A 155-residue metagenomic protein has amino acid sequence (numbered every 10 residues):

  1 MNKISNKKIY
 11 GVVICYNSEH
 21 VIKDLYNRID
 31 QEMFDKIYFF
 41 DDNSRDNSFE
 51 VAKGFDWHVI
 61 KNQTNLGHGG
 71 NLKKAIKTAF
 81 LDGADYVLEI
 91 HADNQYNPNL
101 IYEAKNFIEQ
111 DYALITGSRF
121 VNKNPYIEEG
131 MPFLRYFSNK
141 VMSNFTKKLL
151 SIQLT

Functional and structural regions predicted by a protein language model:
K8-Y10: Cell-envelope/extracellular polymer assembly enzymes that use nucleotide-activated donors
N17-Q31: Short, well-formed alpha-helical segments that are part of the catalytic scaffolds of diverse glycosyltransferases
H20-K23, D46-G54: Acidic helix N-cap motif at the loop->helix transition within catalytic regions of sugar-transfer enzymes
Y26, F34-N43, I60: Short beta-strand/loop segment that forms part of the nucleotide-sugar
M33, F55-D56: Short, structured coil segments at secondary-structure junctions
D41-F49, N94: A conserved acidic beta->alpha catalytic loop
Q63-L81, Y86, P98-T155: Acceptor/aglycone-binding surface of glycosyltransferases and processive sugar-polymer synthases
